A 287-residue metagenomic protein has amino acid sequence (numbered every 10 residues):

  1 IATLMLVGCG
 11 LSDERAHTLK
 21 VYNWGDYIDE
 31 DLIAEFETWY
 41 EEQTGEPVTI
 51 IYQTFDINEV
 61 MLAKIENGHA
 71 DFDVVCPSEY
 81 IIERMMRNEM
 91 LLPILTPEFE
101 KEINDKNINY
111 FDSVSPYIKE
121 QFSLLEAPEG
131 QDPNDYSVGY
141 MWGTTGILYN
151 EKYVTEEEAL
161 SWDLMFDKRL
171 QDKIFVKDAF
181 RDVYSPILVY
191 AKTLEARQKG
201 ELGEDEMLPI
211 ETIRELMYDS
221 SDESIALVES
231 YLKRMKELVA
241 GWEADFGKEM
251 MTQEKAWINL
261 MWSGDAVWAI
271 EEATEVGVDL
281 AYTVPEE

Functional and structural regions predicted by a protein language model:
M5-G8: C-terminal motif of bacterial Sec signal peptides marking the signal peptidase cleavage site
L11-N88: Early extracytoplasmic/lumenal segment of secretory-pathway proteins
Y22, Y27-E30, R84-M250, K255 (+1 more regions): Extracytoplasmic ligand-binding site segments that recognize negatively charged/polar headgroups
T49-Q53, V239-G241, A281-T283: General small-molecule cofactor/ligand-binding pocket signal
F72-P77, A240, W257-W262: Paired acidic/hydrophobic, glycine-rich loop segments that form the ligand-binding mouth/hinge of periplasmic-binding
E79, D178, S263: Short secondary-structure boundary segments
G247-L260, D265-A266, V278-A281: Conserved active-site beta-strand-loop modules that form the wall/rim of enzyme catalytic pockets and either contain
A273-E287: Extracytoplasmic/periplasmic substrate-recognition and gating elements
